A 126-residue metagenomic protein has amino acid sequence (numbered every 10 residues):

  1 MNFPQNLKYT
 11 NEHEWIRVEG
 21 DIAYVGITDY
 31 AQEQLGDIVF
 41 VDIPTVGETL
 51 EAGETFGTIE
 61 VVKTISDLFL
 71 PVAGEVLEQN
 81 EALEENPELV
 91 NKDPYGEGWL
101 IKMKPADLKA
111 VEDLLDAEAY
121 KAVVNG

Functional and structural regions predicted by a protein language model:
M1-T58, E88, K92-G126: Acidic, low-complexity mobile loops and tails
I16-V18, V62, Q79: Residue-level recognition of beta-strand microenvironments
D29, K63, V72: A short beta-strand motif that forms part of the nucleic acid-binding face of small beta-barrel RNA-binding folds
T58-T64, E81, P105: Short, conserved catalytic or interaction motifs in soluble domains
S66, E84, A110: Conserved protein kinase catalytic core
D67-P71, K104: Histidine- and aromatic-rich ligand-binding microenvironments
A73-L89, D93: Short peripheral tails and domain-boundary helices/loops at the edges of structured domains
